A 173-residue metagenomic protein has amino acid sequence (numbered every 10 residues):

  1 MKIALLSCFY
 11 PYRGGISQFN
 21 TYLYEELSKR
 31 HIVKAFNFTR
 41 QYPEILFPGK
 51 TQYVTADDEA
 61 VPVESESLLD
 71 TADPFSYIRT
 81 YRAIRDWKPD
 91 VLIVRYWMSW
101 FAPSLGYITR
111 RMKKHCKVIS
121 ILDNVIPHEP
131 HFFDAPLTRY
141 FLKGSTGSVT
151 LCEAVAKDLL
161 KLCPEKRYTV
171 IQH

Functional and structural regions predicted by a protein language model:
M1-A4: Extreme N-terminal starter segment of soluble prokaryotic enzymes
S7-T21, P43, W97-A102: A short, glycine/small-residue-rich beta-strand->loop->alpha-helix junction that serves as a flexible
F9-R13, E25-D86, V155, V170: N-terminal strand-loop element at the rim of the active site of nucleotide-sugar-dependent glycosyltransferases
G15-E26, S104, F133, L137: Conserved alpha-helical elements of sugar-nucleotide-dependent glycosyltransferases
I16-F19, F38, T150-C152, H173: Replace "coordinates the UDP/GDP/TDP-sugar" with "coordinates nucleotide-activated sugar donors
S65-A72, R79-A102, K117-I121: Short N-terminal targeting/anchoring amphipathic segment
K117, V125-G144, K157: Nucleotide-sugar donor phosphate/pyrophosphate-binding loop at the beta->alpha transition of glycosyltransferases
K143-H173: Donor nucleotide-sugar binding/catalytic pocket of nucleotide-sugar-dependent glycosyltransferases
